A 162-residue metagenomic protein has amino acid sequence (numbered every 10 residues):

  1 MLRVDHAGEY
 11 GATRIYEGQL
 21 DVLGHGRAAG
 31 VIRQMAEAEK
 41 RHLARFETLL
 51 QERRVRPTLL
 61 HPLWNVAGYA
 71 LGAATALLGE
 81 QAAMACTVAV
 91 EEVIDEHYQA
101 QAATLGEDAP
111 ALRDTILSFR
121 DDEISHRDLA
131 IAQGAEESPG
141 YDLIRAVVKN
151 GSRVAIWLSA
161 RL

Functional and structural regions predicted by a protein language model:
M1-L162: Non-heme di-metal
